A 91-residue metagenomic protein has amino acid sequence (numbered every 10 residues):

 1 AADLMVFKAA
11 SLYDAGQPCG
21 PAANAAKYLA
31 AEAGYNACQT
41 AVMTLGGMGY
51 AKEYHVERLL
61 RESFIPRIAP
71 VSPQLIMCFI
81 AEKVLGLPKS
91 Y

Functional and structural regions predicted by a protein language model:
A1-Y91: Alpha-helical interface subdomain recognition
